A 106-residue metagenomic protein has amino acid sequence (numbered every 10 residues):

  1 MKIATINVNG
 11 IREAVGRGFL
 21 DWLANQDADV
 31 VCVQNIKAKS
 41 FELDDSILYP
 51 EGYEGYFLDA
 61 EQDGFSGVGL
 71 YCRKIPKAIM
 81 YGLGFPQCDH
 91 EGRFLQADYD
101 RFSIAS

Functional and structural regions predicted by a protein language model:
M1-P50, F65, Y81: N-terminal, active-site-proximal structural segment of metallo-dependent hydrolase catalytic domains
K37, D45-S106: Structured beta-strand-rich core segments of catalytic domains in phosphoester-bond hydrolases
